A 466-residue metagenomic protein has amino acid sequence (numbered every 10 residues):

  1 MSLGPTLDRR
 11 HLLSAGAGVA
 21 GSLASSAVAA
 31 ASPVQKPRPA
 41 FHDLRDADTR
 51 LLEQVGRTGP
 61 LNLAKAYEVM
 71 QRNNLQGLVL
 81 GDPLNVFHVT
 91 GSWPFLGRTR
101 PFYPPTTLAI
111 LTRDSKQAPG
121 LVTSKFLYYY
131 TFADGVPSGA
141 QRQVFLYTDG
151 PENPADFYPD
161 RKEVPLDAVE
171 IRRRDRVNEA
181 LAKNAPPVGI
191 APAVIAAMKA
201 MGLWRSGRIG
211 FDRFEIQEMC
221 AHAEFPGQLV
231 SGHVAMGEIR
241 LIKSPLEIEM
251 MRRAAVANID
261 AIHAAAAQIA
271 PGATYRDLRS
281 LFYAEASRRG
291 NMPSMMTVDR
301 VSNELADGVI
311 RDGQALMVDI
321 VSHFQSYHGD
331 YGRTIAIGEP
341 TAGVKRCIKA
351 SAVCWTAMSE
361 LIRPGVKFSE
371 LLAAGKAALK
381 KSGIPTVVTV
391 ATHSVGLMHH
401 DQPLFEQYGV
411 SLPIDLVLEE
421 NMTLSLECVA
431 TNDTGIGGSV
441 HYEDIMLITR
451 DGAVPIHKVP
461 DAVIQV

Functional and structural regions predicted by a protein language model:
S2-V466: Active-site neighborhoods and metal-handling regions in enzymes and metal-associated proteins
